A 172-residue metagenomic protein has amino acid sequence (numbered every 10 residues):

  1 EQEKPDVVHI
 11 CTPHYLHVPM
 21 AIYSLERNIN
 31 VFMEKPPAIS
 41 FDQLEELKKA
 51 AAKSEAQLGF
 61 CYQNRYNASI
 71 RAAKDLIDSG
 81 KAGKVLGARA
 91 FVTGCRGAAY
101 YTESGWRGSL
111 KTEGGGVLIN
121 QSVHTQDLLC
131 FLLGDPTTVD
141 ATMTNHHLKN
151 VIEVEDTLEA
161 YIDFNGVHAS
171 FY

Functional and structural regions predicted by a protein language model:
E1-A50: Beta-loop-alpha module in the N-terminal Rossmann-like domain of NAD(P)-dependent dehydrogenases, especially those
V7, P19, E46, A72-D75 (+2 more regions): Alpha-helical elements of Rossmann-like donor-binding domains used by nucleotide-donor carbohydrate transfer enzymes
I10, P36, Y62, V117-L118: Glycine- and other small-residue-rich loops at beta-strand/loop junctions that grip anionic moieties
R27-I29, S54-Q57, G166-H168: A short helix->loop->beta-strand "cap" motif at the edges of active sites that frequently abuts
M33, L58-F60, F171: Hydrophobic residues in well-ordered beta-strands that form the structural core
E46-Q63, G83-A90: Rossmann-fold dehydrogenase core element
N64-V151: Predominantly a Rossmann-like dinucleotide-binding segment in NAD(P)-dependent oxidoreductases
E155, A160-G166: Active-site beta-strand termini and strand-to-loop segments that position acidic
